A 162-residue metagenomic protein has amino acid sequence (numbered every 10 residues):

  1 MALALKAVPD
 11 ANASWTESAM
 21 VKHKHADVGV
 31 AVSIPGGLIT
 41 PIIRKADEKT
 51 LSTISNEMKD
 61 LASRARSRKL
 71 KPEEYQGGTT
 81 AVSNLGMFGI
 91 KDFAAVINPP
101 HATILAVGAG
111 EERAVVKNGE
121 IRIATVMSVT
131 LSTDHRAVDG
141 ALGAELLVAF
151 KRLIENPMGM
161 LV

Functional and structural regions predicted by a protein language model:
M1-V162: C-terminal catalytic/motor cores of large multi-domain enzyme assemblies
